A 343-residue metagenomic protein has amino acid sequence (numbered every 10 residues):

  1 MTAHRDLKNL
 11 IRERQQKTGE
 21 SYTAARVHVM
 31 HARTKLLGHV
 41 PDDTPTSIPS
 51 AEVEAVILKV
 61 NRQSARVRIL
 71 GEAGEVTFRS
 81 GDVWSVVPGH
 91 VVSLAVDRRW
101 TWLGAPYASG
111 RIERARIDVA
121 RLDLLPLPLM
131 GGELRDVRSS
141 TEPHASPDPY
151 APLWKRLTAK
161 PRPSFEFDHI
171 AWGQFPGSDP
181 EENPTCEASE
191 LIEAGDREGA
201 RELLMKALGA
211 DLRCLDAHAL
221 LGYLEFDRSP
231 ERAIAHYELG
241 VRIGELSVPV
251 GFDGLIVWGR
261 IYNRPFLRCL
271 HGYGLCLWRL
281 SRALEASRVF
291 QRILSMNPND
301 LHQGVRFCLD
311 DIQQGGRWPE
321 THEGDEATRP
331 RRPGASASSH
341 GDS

Functional and structural regions predicted by a protein language model:
M1, F175, A194, R260-N263: Charge-dense, low-complexity intrinsically disordered segments
M1-L36: C-terminal alpha-helical interaction appendages
L7-K8, A200, C269, A286: N-terminal alpha-helical segment
N9-R12, C186, E202, G272: Positions in alpha-helical segments
V27-M30, Y223, V257, D310: Short amphipathic alpha-helical segments embedded in low-complexity Lys/Glu-rich regions
L37-N61, R66-D216, L221-V250, R279-P298 (+1 more regions): N-terminal alpha-helical interaction modules that lie
G244-N263: Acidic, Ser/Thr- and Gly/Pro-rich intrinsically disordered linkers and low-complexity segments that flank or connect
Y262-L275: Extended HEAT/HEAT-like alpha-solenoid repeat tracts in very large eukaryotic scaffold/adaptor proteins
